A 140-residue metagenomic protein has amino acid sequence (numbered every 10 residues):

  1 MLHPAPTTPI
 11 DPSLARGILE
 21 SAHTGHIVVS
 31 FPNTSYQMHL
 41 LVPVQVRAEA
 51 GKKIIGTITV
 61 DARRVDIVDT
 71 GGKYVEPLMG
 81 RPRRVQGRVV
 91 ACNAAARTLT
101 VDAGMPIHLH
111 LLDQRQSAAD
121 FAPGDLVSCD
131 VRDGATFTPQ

Functional and structural regions predicted by a protein language model:
M1-H23, V75-A95, L126-C129: Structural detector for short beta-strands of small beta-barrel domains
R16-L19, A48-R64, A122-P139: Flexible glycine-rich surface loops and low-complexity tracts that mediate binding to linear polymers
H23-M79: Acidic (E/D-rich), amphipathic helical modules within compact regulatory domains
I27, R97-L99, T136: Hydrophobic residues embedded in beta-strands of well-ordered beta-sheets
S30, T100-D102, D130, P139: Beta-strand residues in well-ordered beta-sheet regions across diverse protein folds
P32-A48, G104-P123, D133: Beta-strand/loop nucleic-acid-binding surfaces
R64-F121, D125: Short, solvent-exposed interaction modules
